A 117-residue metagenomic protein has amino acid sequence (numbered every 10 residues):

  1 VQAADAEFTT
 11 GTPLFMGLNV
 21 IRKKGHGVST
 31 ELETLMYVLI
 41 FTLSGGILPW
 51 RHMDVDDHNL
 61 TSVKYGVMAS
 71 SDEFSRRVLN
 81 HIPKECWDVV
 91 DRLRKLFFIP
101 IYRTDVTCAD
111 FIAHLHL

Functional and structural regions predicted by a protein language model:
V1-L14: Activation segment/activation loop of eukaryotic-type protein kinase catalytic domains
T9, V28, I82: Aromatic-acidic/polar surface patches that form glycan- and anion
F15-G17, P83: Generic structural signal for alpha-helix starts
N19-T30: Conserved end of the kinase activation segment
V20, L39, L115: Residues that form ligand- and interface-recognition hot spots within folded domains
E31-L35: Hydrophobic positions in long alpha-helices of the protein kinase catalytic C-lobe
Y37-P49: Short conserved helix-turn element in protein kinase catalytic domains
G46-L117: Helical subdomain adjoining the active site within ATP-dependent kinase catalytic cores
